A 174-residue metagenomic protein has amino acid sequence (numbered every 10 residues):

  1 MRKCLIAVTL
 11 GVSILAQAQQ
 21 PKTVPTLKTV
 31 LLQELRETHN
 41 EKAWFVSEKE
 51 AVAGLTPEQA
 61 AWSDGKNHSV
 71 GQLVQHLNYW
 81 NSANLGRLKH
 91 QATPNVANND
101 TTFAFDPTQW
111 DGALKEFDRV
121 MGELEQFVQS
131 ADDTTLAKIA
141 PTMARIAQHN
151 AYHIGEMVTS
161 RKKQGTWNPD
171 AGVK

Functional and structural regions predicted by a protein language model:
M1-T23: Bacterial Sec-dependent N-terminal signal peptides
Q20-N40: Short N-terminal segments immediately surrounding and downstream of signal-peptide cleavage
V24, E37, W62-S63, D106 (+1 more regions): Alpha-helix initiation/capping motif
T29, N99-T102: Short glycine/proline- and charge-enriched loop/turn segments that cap or connect secondary-structure elements
V30, A43, H68, Q72 (+2 more regions): Generic recognition of short, well-ordered alpha-helical interface segments
Q33-H39, F45, K49-V52, P57-N99 (+1 more regions): Short, contiguous alpha-helical
A104-L136, P141-A144: Acidic/histidine-rich alpha-helical segments that form the ligand environment of transition-metal centers
